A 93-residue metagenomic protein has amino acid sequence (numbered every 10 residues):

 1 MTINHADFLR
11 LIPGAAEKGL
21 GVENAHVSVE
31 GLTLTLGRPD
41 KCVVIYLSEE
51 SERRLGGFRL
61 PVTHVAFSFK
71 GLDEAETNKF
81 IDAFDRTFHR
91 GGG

Functional and structural regions predicted by a protein language model:
M1, H5-L9, T77, I81: Generic alpha-helical secondary structure
I3-D7, E49-S51, F69-D73, F88: Beta-strand elements of well-folded, non-transmembrane domains
H5, L9, P13-R53: Ser/Thr-rich, low-complexity intrinsically disordered terminal regions
A16-L20, D85-G92: A common structural junction motif
L20, L32, R38, F58 (+2 more regions): Intrinsically disordered, low-complexity regions
R53-L60: Short, flexible, solvent-exposed loop/turn segments with mixed acidic/basic and small polar residues
L60-R90: C-terminal structural segments of small proteins and small subunits
